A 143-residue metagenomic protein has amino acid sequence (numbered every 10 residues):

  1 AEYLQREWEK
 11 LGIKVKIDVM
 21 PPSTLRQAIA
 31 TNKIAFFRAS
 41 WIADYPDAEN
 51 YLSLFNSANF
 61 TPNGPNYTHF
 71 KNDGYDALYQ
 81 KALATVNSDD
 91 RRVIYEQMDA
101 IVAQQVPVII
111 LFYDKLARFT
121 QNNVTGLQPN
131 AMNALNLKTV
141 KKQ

Functional and structural regions predicted by a protein language model:
A1-Q5, R26-Q143: Detector for C-terminal structural segments
G12: Short glycine-rich hinge loops at helix-strand junctions in the catalytic core of two-component histidine kinases
V15-D18, A35: Short, well-ordered beta-strand elements
I17-Q27: Short helix-initiation/N-cap motifs at beta->coil->alpha
